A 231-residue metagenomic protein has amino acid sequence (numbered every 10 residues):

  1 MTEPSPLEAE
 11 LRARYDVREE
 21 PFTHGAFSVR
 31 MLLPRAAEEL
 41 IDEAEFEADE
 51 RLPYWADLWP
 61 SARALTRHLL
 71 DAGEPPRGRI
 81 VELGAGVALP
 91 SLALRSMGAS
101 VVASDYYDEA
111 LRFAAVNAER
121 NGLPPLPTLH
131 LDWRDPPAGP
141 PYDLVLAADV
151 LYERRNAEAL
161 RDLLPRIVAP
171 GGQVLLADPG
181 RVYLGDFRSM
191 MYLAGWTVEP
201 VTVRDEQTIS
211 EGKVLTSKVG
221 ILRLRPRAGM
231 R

Functional and structural regions predicted by a protein language model:
M1-R231: S-adenosylmethionine-dependent methyltransferases
